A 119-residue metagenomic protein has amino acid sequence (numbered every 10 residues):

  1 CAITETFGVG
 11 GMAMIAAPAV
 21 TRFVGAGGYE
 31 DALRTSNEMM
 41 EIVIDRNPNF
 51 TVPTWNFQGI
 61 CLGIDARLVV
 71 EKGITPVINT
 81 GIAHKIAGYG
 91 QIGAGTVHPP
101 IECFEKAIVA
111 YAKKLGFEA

Functional and structural regions predicted by a protein language model:
C1-A119: Anaerobic metallocofactor- and corrinoid-dependent redox/one-carbon enzyme cores, especially those from methanogenesis
